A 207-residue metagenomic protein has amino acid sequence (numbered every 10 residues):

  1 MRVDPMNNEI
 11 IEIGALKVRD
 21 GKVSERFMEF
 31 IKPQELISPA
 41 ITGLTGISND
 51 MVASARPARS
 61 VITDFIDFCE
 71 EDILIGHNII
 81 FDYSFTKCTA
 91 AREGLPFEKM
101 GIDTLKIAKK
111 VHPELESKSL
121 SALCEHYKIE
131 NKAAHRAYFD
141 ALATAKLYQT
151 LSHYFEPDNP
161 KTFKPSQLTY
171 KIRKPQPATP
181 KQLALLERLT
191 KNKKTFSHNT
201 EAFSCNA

Functional and structural regions predicted by a protein language model:
M1-K99, P113-H135: Conserved non-catalytic scaffold segment of RNase H-like nuclease domains
E12, A122, F139-L142, R188: A broad detector of short, well-ordered amphipathic alpha-helices that serve as recognition/interaction surfaces
T89-R92, K110, H126, L147-Y154 (+1 more regions): Active-site catalytic microenvironments for nucleophilic, acid-base chemistry
K99-K109: A short, structured active-site edge motif that brings together acidic residues
R136-Q149: Acidic, divalent-metal-coordinating active-site segment for phosphoryl/phosphodiester hydrolysis, typified by short
L147-N206: Acidic two-metal-ion nuclease catalytic site recognized across multiple nuclease folds, prominently DnaQ/RNase D-T
